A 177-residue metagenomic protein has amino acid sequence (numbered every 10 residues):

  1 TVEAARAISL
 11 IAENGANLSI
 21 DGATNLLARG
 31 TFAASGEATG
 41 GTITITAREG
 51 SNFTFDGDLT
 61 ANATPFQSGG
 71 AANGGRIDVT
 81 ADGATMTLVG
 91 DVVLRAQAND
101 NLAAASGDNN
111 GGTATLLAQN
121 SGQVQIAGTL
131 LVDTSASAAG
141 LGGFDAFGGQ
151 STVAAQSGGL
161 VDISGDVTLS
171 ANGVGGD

Functional and structural regions predicted by a protein language model:
T1, A16, S51, G57 (+3 more regions): Small-residue (G/S/T/A) turn/hinge positions that recur once per unit in extracellular repeat modules
T1-A7, E13-N14, A23-G41, G57-R76 (+5 more regions): Glycine-centered low-complexity coil/loop motifs and glycine-rich tracts, especially the flexible linkers
A12, A47: Flexible glycine-/small-residue-rich
L18-I20, L88, V124-I126, V161-I163: Tyrosine-centered aromatic motifs in long, intrinsically disordered, low-complexity repeat arrays
T46, D82-A84, T152: A short, hydrophobic secondary-structure junction motif
